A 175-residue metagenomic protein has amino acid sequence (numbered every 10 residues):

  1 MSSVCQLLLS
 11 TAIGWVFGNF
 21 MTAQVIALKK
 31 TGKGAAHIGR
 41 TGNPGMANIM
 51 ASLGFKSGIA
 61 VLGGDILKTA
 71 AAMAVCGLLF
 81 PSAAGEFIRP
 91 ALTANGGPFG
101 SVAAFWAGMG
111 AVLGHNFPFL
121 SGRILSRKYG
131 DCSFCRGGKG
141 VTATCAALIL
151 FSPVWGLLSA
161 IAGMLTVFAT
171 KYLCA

Functional and structural regions predicted by a protein language model:
M1-S10, M73-A107, I149-L158: Helix-coil boundary and interhelical linker segments in multi-pass alpha-helical membrane proteins
Q6, S10, G14, G18-N19 (+11 more regions): Alpha-helical transmembrane segments in multi-pass membrane proteins
F17, T31, F80-P81, T170-K171: Short helix-capping/hinge motifs at transmembrane helix termini and TM-loop junctions
A23-L28, L113-S133, M164-L173: C-terminal ends of transmembrane helices
V25-K56, L125-C132, R136-K139: Cytosolic, membrane-interface loops and tails of multi-pass inner-membrane proteins
G42-G45, V102, F119-L120: Alpha-helical multipass membrane-protein architecture
P44-T93: Polybasic, low-complexity association/targeting segments
M50-L53, S133, G138-Y172: Interfacial segments of multi-pass membrane proteins
